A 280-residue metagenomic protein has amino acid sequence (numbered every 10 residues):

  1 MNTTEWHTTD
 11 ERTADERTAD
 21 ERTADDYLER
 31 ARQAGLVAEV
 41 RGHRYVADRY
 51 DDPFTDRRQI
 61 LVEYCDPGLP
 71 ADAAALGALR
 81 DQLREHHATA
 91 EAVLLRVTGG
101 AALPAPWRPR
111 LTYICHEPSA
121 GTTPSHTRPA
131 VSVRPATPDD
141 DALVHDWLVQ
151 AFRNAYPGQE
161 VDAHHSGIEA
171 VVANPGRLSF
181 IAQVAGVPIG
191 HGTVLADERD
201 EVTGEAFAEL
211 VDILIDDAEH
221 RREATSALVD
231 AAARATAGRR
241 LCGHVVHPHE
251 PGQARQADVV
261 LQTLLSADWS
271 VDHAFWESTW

Functional and structural regions predicted by a protein language model:
M1-E85: N-terminal charged segments
M1-R30, T127-D162: Short amphipathic alpha-helix that is part of the acyltransferase structural core
T8, C65-P129, G243, P248-W280: Acyl-donor-binding surface of acyltransferase catalytic domains
E29-V37, R41-H43, E169-I181, E209: A short helix-loop-beta-strand connector motif used in the catalytic cores of GNAT acetyltransferases and, in some
R49-D51, Q159-V184, G190-A206, I213: A conserved beta-strand-loop-helix scaffold within acyl/acetyltransferase catalytic domains
Y50-E63, A71, E198-L210, H220 (+1 more regions): A conserved beta-turn-beta hairpin within the catalytic core of GNAT-like acetyltransferases that forms part
A74-A78, E219-A231: Conserved acetyl-CoA pyrophosphate-binding loop and the N-cap/start of the following alpha-helix in GNAT-like
A136, I213-I215: Hydrophobic adenine-recognition pocket in adenosine-nucleotide-binding enzymes
